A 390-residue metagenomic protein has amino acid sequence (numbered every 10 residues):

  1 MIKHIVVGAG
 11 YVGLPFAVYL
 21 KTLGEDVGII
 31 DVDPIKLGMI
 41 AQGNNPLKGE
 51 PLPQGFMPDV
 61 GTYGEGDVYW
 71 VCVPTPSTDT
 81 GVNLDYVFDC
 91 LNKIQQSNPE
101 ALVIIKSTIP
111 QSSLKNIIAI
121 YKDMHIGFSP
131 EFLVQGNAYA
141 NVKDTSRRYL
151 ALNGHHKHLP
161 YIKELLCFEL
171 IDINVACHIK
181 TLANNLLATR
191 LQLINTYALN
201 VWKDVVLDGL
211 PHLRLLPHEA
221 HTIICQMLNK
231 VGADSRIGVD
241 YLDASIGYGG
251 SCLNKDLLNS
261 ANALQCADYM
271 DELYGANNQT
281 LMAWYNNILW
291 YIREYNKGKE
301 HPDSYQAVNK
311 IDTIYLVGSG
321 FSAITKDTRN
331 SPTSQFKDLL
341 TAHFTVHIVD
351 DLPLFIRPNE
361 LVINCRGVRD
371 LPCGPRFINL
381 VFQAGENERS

Functional and structural regions predicted by a protein language model:
M1-S390: Structural/interface elements that position substrates and couple domains in central-metabolism enzymes
